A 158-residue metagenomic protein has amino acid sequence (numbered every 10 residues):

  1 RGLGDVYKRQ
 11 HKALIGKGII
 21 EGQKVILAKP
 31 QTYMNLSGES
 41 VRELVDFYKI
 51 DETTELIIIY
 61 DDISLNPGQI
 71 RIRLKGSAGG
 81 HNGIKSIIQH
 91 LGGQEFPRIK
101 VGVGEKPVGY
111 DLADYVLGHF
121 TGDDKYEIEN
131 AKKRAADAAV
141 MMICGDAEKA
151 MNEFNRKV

Functional and structural regions predicted by a protein language model:
G2-Y7: Short, small-residue-biased leader/transition segments that mark boundaries at the very start of proteins
K8-M34, E39-S40: Short, surface-exposed acidic-centric catalytic microdomains
K17-G18, Y48, G93, P107: Short secondary-structure boundary/capping segments
K29, I57-Y60, I99-G104: Short beta-strand segments
T32-Y33, D62-L65, E148: Short glycine-rich anion-binding loops that position phosphate/pyrophosphate groups of nucleotides and phosphorylated
V41-Q89: Conserved beta-loop-beta/alpha segment of the NTase-like Rossmann-fold superfamily that binds/positions NTPs
G68-V158: Phosphate-binding/catalytic loops
